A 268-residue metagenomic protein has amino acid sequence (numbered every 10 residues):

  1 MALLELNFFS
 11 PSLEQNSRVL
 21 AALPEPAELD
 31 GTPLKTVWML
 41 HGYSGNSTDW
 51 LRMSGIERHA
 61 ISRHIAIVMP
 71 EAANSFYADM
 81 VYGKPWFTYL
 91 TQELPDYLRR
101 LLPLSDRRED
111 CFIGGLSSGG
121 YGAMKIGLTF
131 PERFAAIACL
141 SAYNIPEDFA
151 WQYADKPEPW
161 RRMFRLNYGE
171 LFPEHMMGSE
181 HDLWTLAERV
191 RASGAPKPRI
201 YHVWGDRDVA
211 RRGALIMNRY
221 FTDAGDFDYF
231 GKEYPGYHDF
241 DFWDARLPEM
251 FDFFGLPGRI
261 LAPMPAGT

Functional and structural regions predicted by a protein language model:
M1-T268: Non-catalytic cap/lid and distal C-terminal segments of serine-dependent acyl enzymes
